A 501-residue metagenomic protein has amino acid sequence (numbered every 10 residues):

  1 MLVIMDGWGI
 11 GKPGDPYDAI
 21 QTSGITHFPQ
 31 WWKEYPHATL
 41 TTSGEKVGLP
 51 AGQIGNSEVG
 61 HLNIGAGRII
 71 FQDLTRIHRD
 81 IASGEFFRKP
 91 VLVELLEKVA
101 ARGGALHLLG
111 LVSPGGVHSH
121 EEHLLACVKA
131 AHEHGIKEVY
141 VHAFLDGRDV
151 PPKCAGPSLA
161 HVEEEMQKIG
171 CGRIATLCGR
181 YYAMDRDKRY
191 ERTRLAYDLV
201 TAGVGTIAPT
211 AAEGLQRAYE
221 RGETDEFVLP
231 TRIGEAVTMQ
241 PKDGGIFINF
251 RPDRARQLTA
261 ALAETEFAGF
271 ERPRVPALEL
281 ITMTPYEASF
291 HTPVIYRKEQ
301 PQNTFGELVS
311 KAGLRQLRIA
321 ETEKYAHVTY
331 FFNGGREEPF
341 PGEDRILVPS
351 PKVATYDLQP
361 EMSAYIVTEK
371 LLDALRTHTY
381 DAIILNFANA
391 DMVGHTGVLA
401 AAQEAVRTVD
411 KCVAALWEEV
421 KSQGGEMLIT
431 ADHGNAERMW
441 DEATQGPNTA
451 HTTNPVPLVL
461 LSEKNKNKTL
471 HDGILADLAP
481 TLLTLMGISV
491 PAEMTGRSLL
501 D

Functional and structural regions predicted by a protein language model:
M1-D501: Feature captures the catalytic ectodomains and active-site-proximal regions of enzymes that hydrolyze or transfer
